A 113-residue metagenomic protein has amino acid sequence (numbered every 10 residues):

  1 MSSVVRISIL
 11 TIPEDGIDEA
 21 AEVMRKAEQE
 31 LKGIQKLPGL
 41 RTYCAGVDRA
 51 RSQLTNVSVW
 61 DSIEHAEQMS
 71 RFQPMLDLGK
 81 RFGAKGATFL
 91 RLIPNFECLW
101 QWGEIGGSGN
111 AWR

Functional and structural regions predicted by a protein language model:
M1-L54, D61-Q73, R81-R113: Short S/T/G/P-rich N-terminal loop/turn motif that feeds into the first structured element of a domain
